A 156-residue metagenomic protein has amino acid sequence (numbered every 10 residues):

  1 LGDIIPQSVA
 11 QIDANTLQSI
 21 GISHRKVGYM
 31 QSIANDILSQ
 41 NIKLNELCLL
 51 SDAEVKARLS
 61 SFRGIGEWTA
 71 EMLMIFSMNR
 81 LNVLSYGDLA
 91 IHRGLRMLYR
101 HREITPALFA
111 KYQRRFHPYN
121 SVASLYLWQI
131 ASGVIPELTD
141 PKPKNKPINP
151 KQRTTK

Functional and structural regions predicted by a protein language model:
L1-R63, R115: Alpha-helical ds-nucleic-acid-binding substructure associated with the helix-hairpin-helix region of base-excision DNA
E67-K156: C-terminal accessory module of base-excision DNA glycosylases/AP lyases that mediates lesion recognition and DNA
